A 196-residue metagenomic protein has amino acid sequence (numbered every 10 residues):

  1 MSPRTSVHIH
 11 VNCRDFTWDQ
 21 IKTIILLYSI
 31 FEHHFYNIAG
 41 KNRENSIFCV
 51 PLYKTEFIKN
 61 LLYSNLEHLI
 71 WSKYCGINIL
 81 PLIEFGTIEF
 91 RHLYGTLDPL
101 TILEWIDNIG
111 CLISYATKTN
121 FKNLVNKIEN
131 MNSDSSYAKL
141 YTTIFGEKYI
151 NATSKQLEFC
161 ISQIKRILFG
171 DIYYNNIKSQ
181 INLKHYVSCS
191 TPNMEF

Functional and structural regions predicted by a protein language model:
M1, R14-F196: C-terminal accessory/tail domains of diverse enzymes
S2-S6: Short Gly/Ser/Thr- and Asp/Glu-enriched loop/turn motifs at secondary-structure junctions
